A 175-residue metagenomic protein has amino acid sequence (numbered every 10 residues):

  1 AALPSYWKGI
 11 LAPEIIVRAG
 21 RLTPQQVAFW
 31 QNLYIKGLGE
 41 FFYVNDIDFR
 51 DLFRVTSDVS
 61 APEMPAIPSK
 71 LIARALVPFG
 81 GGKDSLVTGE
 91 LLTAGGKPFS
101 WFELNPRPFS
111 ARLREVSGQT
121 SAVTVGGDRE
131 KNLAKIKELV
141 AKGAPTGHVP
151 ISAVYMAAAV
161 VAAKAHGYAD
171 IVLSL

Functional and structural regions predicted by a protein language model:
A1-A75, L86, L91-R129: RNA-binding accessory domains that recognize and position tRNA/RNA substrates
G80: Metallo-beta-lactamase
N105-L175: ATP-dependent adenylate-handling ligase core
